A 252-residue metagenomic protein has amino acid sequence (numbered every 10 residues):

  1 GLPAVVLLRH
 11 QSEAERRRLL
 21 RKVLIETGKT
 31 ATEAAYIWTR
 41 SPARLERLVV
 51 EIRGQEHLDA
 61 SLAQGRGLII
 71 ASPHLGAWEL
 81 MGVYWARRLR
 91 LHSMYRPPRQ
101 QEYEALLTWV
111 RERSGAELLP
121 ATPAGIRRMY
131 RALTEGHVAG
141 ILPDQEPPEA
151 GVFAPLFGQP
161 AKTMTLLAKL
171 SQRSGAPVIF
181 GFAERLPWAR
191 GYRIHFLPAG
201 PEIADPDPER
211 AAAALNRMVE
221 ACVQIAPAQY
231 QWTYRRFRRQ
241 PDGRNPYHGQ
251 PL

Functional and structural regions predicted by a protein language model:
G1-V6, L19-A43, Q229-T233: A transmembrane-helix-recognition feature enriched in membrane-embedded lipid enzymes and envelope glyco-/phospholipid
P3, W38-L68, G76: A short, well-structured juxtamembrane/interface segment
H10-R18, K22, T30-I37, Q64-P123 (+4 more regions): Catalytic core of membrane glycerolipid acyltransferases/transacylases, capturing the structured, soluble-facing
H10-S12, R16-L24, D59-Q64, R87-R88 (+1 more regions): Non-catalytic C-terminal accessory region of glycerolipid acyltransferases and related lyso-lipid remodeling enzymes
E51, L119, L197: General small-molecule cofactor/ligand-binding pocket signal
